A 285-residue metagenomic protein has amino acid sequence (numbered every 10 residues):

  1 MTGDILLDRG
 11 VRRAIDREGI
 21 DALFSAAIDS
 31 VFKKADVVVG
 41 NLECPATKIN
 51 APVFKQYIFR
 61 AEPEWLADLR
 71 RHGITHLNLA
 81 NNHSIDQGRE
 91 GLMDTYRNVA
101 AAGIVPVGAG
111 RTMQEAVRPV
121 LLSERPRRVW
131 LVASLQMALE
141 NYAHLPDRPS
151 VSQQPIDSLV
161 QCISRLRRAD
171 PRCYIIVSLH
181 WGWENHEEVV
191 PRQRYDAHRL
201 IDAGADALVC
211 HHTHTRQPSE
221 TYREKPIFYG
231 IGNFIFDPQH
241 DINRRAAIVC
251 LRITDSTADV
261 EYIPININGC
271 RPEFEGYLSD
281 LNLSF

Functional and structural regions predicted by a protein language model:
M1-F285: Acidic, metal/ion-coordinating pockets
